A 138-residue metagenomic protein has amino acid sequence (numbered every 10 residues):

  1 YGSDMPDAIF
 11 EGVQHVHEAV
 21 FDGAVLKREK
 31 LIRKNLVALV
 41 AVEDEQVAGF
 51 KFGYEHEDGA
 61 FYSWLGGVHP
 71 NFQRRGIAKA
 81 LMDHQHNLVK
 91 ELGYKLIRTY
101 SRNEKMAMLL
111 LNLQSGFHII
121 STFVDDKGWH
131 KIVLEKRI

Functional and structural regions predicted by a protein language model:
Y1-V25: Short amphipathic alpha-helix that is part of the acyltransferase structural core
V16-E43, F52: Active-site rim helix/loop that mediates acceptor-substrate recognition in acyltransferases
L36, W129-V133: Short hydrophobic/aromatic beta-strand or adjacent loop that forms the aromatic wall/cage of a ligand/substrate-binding
V40, Q46-Y54, F61-G67: Conserved beta-strand in the GNAT
E55-W64, Q73, D126-H130: A conserved beta-turn-beta hairpin within the catalytic core of GNAT-like acetyltransferases that forms part
V68, R74-N87, Q114: Conserved acetyl-CoA-binding loop-helix of GNAT-fold acetyltransferases
K79, N103-S121, K127-H130: Conserved active-site alpha-helix within GNAT-family acetyltransferase domains
V89-S101: Conserved GNAT acetyl-CoA-binding A-motif
